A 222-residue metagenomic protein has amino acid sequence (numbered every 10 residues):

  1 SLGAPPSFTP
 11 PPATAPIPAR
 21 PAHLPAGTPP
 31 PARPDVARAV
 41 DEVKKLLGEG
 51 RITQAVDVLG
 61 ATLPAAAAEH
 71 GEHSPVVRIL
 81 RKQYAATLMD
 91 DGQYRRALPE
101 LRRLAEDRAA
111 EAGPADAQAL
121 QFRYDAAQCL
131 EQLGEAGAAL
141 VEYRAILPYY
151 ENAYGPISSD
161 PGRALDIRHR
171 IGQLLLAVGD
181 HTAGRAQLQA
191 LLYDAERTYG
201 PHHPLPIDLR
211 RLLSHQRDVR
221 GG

Functional and structural regions predicted by a protein language model:
S1-G222: Intrinsic-disorder-linked linear interaction elements in eukaryotic regulatory proteins
